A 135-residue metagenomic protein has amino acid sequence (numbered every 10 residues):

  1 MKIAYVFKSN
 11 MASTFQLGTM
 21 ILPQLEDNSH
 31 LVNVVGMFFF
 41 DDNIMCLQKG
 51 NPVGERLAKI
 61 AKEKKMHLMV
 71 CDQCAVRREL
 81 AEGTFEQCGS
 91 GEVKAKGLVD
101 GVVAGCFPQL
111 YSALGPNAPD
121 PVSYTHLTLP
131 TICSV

Functional and structural regions predicted by a protein language model:
I3-G18, N43-G50: Short, glycine-rich nucleotide/cofactor-binding loops
T14-H30: Histidine-anchored nucleotide/phosphate-binding helix
T19-I21, N51-R56: Charged helix-capping and loop-helix junction motifs
H30-V35, M66: A generic structural motif
V34-N43: A short beta-strand-loop structural module common to alpha/beta enzyme folds
L57-V99: Mid-chain, well-packed structural core segment of small domains
G97, G105-A113, N117: A short aromatic-anchored loop/beta-hairpin motif
T125-T131: Conserved small/polar residues in nucleotide/adenosyl-binding loops
